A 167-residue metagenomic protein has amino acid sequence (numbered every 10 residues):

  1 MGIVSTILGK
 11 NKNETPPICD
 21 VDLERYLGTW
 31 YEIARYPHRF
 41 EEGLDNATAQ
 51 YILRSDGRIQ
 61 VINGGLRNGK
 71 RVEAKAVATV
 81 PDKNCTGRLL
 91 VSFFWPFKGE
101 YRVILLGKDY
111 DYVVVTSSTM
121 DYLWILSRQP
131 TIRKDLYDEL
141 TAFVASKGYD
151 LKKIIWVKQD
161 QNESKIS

Functional and structural regions predicted by a protein language model:
M1-S167: A beta-rich soluble binding module of mature secreted/lumenal proteins
